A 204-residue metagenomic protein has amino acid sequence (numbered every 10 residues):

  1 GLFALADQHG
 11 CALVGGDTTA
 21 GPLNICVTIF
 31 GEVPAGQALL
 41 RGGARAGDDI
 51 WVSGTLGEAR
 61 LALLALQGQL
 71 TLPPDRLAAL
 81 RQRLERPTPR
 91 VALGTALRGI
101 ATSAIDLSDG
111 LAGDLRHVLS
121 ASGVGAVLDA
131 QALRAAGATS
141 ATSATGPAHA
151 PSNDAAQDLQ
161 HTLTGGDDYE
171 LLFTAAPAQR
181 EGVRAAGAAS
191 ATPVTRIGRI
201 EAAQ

Functional and structural regions predicted by a protein language model:
G1-Q204: Helix-biased detector of long, well-ordered alpha-helical tracts
